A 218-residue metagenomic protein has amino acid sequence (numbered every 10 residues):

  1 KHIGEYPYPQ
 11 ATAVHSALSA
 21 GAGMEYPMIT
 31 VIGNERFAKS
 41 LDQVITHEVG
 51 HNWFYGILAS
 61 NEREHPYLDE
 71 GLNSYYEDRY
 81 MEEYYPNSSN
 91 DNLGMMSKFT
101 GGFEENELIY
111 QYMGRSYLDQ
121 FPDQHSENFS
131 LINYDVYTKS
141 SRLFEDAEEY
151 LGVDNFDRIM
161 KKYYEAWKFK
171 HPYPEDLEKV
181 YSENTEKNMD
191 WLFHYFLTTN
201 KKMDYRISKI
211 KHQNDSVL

Functional and structural regions predicted by a protein language model:
K1-L218: Hydrophobic alpha-helical and helix-loop surface patches within well-folded domains that function as non-catalytic
